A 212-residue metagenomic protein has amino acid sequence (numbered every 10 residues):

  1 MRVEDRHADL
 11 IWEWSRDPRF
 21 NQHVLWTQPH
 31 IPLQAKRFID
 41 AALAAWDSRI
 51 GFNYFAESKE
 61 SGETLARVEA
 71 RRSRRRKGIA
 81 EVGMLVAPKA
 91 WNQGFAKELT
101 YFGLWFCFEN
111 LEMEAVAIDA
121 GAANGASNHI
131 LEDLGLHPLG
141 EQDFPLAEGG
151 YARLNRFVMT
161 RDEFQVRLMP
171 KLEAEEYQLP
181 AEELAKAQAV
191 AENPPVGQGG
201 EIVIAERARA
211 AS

Functional and structural regions predicted by a protein language model:
M1-P18, N53, E57-S212: Acyl-donor (CoA/ACP) binding surface of acyl/acetyltransferases
R19-A41: Conserved GNAT-fold acetyl-CoA-binding loop/helix
T27-I31, F52, A123: Short, conserved alpha-helical segments within structured domains
A44-R49: Short loop/turn motifs at secondary-structure junctions and domain boundaries
